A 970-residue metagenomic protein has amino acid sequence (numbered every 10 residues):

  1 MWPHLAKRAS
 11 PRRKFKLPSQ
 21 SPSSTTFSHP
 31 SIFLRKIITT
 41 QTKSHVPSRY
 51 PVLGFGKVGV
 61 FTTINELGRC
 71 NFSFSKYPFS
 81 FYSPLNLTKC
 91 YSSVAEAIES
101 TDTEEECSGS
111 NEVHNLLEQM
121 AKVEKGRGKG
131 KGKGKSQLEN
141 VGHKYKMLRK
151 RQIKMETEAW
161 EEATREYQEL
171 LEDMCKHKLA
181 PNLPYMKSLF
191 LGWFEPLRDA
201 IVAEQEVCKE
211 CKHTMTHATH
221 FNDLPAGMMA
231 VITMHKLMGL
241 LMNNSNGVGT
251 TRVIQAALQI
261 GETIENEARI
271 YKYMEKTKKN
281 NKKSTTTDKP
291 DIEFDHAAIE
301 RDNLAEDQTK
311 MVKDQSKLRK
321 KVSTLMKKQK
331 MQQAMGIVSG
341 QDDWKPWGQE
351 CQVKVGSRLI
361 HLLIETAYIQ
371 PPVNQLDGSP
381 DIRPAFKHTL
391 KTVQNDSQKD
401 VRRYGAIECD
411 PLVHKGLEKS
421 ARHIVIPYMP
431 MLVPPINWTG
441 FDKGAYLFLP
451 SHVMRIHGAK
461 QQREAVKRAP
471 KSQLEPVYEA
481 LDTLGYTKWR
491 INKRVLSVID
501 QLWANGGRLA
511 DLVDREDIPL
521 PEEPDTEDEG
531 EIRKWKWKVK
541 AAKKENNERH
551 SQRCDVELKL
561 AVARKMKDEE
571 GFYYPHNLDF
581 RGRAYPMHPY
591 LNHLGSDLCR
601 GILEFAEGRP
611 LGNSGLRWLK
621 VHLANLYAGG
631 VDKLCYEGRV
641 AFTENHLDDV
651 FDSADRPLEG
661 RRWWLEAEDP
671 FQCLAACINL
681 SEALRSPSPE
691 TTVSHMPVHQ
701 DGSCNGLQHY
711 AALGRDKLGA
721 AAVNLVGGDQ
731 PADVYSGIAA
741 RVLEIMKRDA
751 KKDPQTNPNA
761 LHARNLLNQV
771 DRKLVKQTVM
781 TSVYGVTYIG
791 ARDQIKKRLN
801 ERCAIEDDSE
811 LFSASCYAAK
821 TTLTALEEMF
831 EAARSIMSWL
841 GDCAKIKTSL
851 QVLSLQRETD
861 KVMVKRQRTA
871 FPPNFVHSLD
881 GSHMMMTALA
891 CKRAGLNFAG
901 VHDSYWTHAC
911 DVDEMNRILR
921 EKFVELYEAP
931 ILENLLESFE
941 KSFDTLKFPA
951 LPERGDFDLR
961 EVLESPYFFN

Functional and structural regions predicted by a protein language model:
M1-V779, G785-N874, A890-R893, F898 (+2 more regions): Non-catalytic nucleic-acid-binding interfaces of large nucleic-acid enzymes and RNP effectors
N874-E914: C-terminal, well-structured subdomains that either form a transmembrane helix-short loop-helix hairpin in multi-pass
